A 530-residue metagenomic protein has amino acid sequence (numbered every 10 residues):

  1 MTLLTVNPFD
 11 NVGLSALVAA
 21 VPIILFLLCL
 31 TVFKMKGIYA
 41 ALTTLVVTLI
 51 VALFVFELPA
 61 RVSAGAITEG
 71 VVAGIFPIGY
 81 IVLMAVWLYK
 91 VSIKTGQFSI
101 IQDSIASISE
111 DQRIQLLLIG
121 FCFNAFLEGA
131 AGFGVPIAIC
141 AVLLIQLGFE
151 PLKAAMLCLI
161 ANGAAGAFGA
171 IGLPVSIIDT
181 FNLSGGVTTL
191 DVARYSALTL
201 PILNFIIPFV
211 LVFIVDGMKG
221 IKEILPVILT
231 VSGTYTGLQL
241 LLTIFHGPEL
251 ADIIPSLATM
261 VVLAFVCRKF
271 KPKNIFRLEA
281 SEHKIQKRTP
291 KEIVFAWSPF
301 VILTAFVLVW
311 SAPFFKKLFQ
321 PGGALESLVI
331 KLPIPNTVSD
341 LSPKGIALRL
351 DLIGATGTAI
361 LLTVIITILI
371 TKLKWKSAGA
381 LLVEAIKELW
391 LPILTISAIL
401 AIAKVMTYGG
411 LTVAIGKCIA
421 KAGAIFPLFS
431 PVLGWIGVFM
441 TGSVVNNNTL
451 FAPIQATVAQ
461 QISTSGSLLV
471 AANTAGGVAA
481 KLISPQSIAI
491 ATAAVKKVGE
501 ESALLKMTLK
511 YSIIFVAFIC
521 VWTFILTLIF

Functional and structural regions predicted by a protein language model:
T5-S15, K34-A40, A64-F76, L190-L198 (+4 more regions): Interfacial loop-to-helix junctions that mark the boundaries of transmembrane helices in multi-pass membrane
N7-V21, G74-I78, A131-P136, L190-F205 (+3 more regions): Structural signature of hydrophobic alpha-helical transmembrane segments
L14-S15, F26-V62, M84-T95, L263-N274 (+3 more regions): Structural signal for alpha-helical transmembrane segments and their membrane-water exit/capping regions in multi-pass
A64-L147, M156-C158, K372-T457: Membrane-embedded alpha-helical segments and adjacent helix-loop junctions characteristic of multi-pass solute
I93-F98, E110-D111, L144-K153, F181-T189 (+4 more regions): Juxtamembrane helix-boundary/capping and inter-helix hinge elements in multi-pass membrane proteins
R113-A125, P151-A164, T188-P208, S397-A398 (+2 more regions): Alpha-helical transmembrane segments of multi-pass membrane proteins
A167-A280, A475-F530: Juxtamembrane and boundary regions of transmembrane helices in multi-pass small-molecule transporters and channels
K284-L433, G437: Transmembrane helical segments that form the transport core of multi-pass membrane transport proteins
